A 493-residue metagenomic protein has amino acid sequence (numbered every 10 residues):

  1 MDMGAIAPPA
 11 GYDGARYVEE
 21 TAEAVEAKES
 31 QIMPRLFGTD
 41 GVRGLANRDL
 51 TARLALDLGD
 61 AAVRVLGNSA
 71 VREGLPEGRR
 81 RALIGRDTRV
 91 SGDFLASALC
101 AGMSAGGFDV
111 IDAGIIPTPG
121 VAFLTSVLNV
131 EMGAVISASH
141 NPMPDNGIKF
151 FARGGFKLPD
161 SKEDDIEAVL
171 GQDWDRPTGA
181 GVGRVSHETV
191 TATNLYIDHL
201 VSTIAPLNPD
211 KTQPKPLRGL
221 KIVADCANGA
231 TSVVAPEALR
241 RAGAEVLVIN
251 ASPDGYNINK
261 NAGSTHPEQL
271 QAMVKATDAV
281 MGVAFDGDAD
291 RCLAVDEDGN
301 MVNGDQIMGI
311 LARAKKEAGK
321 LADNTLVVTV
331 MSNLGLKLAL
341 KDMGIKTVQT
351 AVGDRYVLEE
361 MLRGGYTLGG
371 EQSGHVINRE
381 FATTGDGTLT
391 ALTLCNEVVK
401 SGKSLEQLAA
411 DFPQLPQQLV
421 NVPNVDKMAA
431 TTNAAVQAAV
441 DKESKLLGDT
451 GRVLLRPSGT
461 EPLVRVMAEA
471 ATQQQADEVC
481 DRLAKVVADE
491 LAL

Functional and structural regions predicted by a protein language model:
G14-A101, A105-G106, M132, V185-I222 (+1 more regions): An N-terminal, well-structured beta->alpha segment
I32, L45, E73, N146-T277: Gly/Ser/Thr-enriched, mixed-charge loops and adjacent short helices that form phosphate/oxyanion-binding elements
F37-G38, I84, V110-I115, V135-I136 (+8 more regions): General beta-strand structural signal in soluble alpha/beta enzymes
N68-R72, R81-D145, E237-V295: N-terminal small/polar loop signature for handling phosphorylated ligands or for N-terminal nucleophile
T88-D93, N141, A227-S232, A289-D290 (+2 more regions): Gly/Ser/Thr-rich loops at beta-strand to alpha-helix junctions that form or flank small-molecule/cofactor-binding
G120, D164-D198, S202, E297-G370 (+1 more regions): Proline/glycine-rich low-complexity loops and linkers
D145, V280-M281, A318-L493: Phosphate-binding and adjacent anionic-ligand microenvironments
